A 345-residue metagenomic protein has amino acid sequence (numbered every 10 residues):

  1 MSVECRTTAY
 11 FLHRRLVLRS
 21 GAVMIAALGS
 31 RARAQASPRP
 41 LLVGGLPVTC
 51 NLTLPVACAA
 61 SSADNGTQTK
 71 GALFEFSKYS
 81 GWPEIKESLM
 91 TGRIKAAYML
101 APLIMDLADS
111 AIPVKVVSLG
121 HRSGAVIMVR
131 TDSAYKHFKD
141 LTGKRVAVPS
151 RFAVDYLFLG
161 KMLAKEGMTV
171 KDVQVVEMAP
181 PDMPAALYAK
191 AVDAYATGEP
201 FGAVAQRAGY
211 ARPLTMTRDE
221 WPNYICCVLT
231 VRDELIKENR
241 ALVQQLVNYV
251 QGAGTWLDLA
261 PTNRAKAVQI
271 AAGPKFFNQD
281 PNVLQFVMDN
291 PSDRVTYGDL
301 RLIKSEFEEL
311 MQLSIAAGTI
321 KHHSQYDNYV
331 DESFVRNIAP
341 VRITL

Functional and structural regions predicted by a protein language model:
M1-L16, V23: N-terminal secretory signal peptides
Q35-T169, Q174-A179, D193-E199, Y210-M216 (+1 more regions): Short, glycine-/small- and polar/acidic-enriched structural segments that line small-molecule recognition paths
E87, T91, M105, K139 (+8 more regions): Solvent-exposed, polar/charged alpha-helical surfaces in well-ordered, non-transmembrane soluble domains, broadly
R93, Y98, A108, S150 (+5 more regions): Sec/Tat-exported extracytoplasmic proteins
P102, S133, D182-P274: Pocket-lining segment of extracytoplasmic ligand-binding domains
K237-H322: Secondary-structure end/capping motifs
L310-L345: Conserved C-terminal helix/tail region of periplasmic/extracytoplasmic solute-binding proteins
